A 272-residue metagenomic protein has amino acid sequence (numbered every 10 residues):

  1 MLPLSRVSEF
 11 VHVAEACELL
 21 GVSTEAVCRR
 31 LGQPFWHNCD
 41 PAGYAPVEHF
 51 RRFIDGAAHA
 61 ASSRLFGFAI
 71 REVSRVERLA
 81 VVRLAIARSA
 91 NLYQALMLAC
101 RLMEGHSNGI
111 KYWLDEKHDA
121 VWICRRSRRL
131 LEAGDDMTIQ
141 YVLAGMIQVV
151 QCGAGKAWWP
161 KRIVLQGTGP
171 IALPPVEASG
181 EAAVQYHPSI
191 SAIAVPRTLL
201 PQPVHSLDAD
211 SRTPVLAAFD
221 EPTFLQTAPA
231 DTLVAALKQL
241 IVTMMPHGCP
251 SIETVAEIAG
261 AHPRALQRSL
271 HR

Functional and structural regions predicted by a protein language model:
M1-H12, L19, D115, A120 (+7 more regions): Surface-exposed, interaction-prone regions with an acidic/low-complexity signature
M1-I123, G145: N-terminal low-complexity or simple alpha-helical regulatory segments that function as activation/interaction modules
V11, Y93, D136-A144, A209 (+3 more regions): Short, well-ordered alpha-helical segments
E25-A26, M137, P250: Short, solvent-exposed positions on alpha-helices
R30-P34, Q166, I258: Short acidic/histidine-centered micro-motifs embedded in hydrophobic/aromatic stretches that mark compact functional
P46, V76-L199: N-terminal regulatory/effector-sensing and dimerization cores that precede helix-turn-helix DNA-binding domains
I54, L96, L143-M146, F219 (+2 more regions): Hydrophobic alpha-helical core bundles mediating ligand binding, dimerization, or RNAP-core interactions
G169-R272: Extended mid-to-C-terminal alpha-helical interaction segments
